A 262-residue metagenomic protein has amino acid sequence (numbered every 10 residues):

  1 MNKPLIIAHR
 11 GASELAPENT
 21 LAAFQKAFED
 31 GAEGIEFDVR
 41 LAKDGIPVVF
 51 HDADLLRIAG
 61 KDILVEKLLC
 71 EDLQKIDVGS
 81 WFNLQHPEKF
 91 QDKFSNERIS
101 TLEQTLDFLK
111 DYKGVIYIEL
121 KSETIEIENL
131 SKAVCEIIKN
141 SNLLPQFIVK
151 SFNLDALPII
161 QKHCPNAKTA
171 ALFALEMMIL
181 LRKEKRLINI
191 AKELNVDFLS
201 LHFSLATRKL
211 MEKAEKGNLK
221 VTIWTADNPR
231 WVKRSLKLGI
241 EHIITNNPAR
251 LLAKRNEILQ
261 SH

Functional and structural regions predicted by a protein language model:
M1-H262: Phosphate-group recognition and catalysis centered on beta-loop-alpha active-site segments
